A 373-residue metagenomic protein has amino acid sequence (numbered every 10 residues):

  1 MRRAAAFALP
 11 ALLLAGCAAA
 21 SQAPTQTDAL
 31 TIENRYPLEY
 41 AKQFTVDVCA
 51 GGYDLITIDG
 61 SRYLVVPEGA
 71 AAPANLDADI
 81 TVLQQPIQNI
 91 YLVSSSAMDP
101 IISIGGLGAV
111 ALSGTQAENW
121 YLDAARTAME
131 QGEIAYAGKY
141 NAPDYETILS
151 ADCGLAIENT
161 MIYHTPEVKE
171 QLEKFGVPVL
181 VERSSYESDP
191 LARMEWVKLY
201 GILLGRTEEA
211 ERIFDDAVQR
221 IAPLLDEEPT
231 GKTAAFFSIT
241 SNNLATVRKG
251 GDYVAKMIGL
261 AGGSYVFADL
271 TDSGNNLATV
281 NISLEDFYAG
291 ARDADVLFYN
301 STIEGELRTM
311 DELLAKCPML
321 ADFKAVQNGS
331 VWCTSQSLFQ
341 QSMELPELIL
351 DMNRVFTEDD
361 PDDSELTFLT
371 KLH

Functional and structural regions predicted by a protein language model:
M1-A15: Sec-dependent bacterial lipoprotein signal peptides
C17-M98, E209-F236, D360-H373: Bacterial Sec-exported substrate-binding components of ABC uptake systems
D54, I58, Y63-L149, L155-M161: A short, structured surface patch at a secondary-structure boundary
Q84, Y91, G138-P143, N159-P166 (+7 more regions): Soluble non-cytosolic domains of exported or imported proteins
Q88, S96-M98, S113-A124, H164-E167 (+3 more regions): Extracytoplasmic ligand-binding site segments that recognize negatively charged/polar headgroups
N89-L92, A109-S113, L155-N159, V179-E182 (+5 more regions): Structural recognition of the beta-strand scaffold that forms the well-ordered cores of secreted hydrolase catalytic
E187-D215, V296-H373: Structured C-terminal subdomain patch of bacterial secreted/periplasmic proteins
L224-R308: Flexible, glycine-rich surface segments
